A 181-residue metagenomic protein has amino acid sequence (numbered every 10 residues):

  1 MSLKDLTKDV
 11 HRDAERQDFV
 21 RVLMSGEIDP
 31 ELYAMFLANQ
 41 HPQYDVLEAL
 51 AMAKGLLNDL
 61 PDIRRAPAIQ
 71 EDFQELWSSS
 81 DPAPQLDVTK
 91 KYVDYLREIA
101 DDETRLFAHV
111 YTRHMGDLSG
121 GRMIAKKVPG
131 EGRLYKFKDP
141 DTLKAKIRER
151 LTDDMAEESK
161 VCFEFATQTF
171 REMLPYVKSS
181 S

Functional and structural regions predicted by a protein language model:
M1-S181: Metal- and O2-centered redox machinery and metal/ROS homeostasis
